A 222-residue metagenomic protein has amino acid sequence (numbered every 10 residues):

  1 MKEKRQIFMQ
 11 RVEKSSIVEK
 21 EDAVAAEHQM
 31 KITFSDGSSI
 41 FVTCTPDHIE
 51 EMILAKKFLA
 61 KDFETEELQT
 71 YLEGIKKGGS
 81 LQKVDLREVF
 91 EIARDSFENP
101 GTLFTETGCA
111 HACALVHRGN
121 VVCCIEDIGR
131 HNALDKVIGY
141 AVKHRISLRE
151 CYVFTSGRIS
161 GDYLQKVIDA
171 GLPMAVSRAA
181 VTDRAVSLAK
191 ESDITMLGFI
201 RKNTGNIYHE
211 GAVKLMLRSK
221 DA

Functional and structural regions predicted by a protein language model:
M1-R118, C123-C124: Intrinsically disordered, low-complexity regions enriched in acidic/Ser/Thr/Pro/Gln residues
D36, I159, A212: A broadly conserved detector of short glycine/acidic/proline-rich loop/turn motifs that flank catalytic sites and bind
A55, R130-Y208, M216-S219: Feature captures the catalytic cores and cofactor-binding loops of soluble hydro-lyases/lyases that act on carboxylate
D95-P100, T107-L148, M216-A222: N-terminal-biased segments
L115-V116, Y208-E210: Short beta-strand-to-turn element immediately C-terminal to the catalytic PLP-Schiff-base lysine in fold type I
